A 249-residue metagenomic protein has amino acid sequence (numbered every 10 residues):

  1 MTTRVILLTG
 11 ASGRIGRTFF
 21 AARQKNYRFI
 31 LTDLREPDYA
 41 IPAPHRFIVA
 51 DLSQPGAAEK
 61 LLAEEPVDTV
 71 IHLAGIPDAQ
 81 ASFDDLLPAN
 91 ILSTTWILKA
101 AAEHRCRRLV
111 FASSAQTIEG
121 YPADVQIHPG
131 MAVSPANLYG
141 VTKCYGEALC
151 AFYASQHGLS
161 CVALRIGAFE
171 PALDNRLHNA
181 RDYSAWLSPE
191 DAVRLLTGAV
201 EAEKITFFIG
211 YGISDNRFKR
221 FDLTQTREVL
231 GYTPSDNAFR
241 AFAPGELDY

Functional and structural regions predicted by a protein language model:
R4-K25: N-terminal Rossmann NAD(P)H-binding glycine-rich loop of SDR-like oxidoreductase domains
D38, F208-G210, D215-T233, Y249: Conserved C-terminal active-site "lid" loop/helix of NAD(P)H-dependent oxidoreductases that clamps the redox cofactor
A50-A89: NAD(P)H-binding glycine-rich loop region in Rossmannoid oxidoreductase-like domains and their noncatalytic homologs
A79-T95, P129-P135: Short alpha-helical oligomerization interface
W96-S134: Conserved Rossmann-fold NAD(P)-dependent oxidoreductase catalytic core, especially the SDR/UDP-sugar
M131, L138, T142-Y145: Active-site helix of classical SDR
E147-A172: Conserved beta-loop-beta element that borders a ligand/cofactor-binding pocket
I166-L173, W186-F207, D215: Alpha-helical substrate-binding/gating segment
